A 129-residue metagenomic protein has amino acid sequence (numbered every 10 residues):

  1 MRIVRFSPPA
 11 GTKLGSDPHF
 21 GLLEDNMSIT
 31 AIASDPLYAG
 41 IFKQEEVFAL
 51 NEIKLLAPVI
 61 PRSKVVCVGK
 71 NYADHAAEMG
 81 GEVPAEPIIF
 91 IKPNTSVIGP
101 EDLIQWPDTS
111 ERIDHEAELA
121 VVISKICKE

Functional and structural regions predicted by a protein language model:
M1-P87, S110: N-terminal non-catalytic cap/leader segment that marks the start of a structured domain
R62-V65, N71-E129: Glycine-enriched loop-and-adjacent helix/strand subsegments that border the catalytic/binding cleft of enzyme cores
